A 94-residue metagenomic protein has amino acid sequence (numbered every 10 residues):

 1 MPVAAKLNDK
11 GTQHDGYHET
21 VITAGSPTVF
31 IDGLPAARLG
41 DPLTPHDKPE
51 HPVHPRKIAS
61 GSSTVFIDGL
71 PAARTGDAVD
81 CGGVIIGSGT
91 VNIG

Functional and structural regions predicted by a protein language model:
P2-G94: Intrinsically disordered, low-complexity proline/glycine-rich segments
